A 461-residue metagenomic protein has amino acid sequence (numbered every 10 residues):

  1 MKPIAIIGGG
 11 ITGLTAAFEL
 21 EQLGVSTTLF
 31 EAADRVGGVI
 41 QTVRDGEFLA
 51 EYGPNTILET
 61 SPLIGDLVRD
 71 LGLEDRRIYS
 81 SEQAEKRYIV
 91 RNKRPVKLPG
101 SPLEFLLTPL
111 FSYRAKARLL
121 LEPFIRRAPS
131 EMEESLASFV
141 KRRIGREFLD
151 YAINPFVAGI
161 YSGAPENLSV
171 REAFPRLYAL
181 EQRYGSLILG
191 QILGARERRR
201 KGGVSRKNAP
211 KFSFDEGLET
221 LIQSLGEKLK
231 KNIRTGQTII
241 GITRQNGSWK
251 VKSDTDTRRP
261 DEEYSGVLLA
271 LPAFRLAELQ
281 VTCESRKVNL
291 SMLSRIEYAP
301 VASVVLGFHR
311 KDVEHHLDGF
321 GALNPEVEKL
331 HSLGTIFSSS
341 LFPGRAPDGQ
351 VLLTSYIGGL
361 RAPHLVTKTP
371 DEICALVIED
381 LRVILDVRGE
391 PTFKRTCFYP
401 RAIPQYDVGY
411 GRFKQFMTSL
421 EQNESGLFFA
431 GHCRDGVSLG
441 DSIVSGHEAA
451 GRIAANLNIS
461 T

Functional and structural regions predicted by a protein language model:
K2-L29, A454: N-terminal Rossmann-like FAD-binding beta1-loop-alpha1 element of flavoenzymes
T12, R35, F274: Conserved Rossmann-like nucleotide-cofactor binding loop
E21-D45: Glycine-rich FAD pyrophosphate-binding loop
L23, T235-L353, L360-T367, D371 (+2 more regions): Mid-domain catalytic core of redox enzymes that form a hydrophobic substrate pocket/lid adjacent to a catalytic redox
G46-A128: Dinucleotide-binding Rossmann-like beta1-alpha1 core, especially the glycine-rich loop that anchors the ADP
T60, R142-R143, A270-L271: Short, well-ordered coil/turn residues at beta-beta hairpins and beta-strand->alpha-helix junctions within
P99-P102, S248, L317-G319, L333-T461: Conserved flavin/dinucleotide-binding core of flavoenzymes
A117-G241: Active-site/ligand-binding neighborhood in enzyme catalytic cores
